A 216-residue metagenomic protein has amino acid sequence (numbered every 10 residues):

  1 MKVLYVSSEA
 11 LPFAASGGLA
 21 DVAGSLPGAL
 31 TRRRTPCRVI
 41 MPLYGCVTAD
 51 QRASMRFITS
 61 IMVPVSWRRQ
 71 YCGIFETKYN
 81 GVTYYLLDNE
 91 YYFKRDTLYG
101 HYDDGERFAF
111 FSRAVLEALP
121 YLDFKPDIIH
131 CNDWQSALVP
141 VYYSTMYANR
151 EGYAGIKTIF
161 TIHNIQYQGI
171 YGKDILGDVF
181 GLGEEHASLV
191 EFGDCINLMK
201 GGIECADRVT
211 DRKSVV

Functional and structural regions predicted by a protein language model:
M1-V216: Catalytic cores of nucleotide-sugar-dependent glycosyltransferases that transfer UDP/GDP/TDP-activated
